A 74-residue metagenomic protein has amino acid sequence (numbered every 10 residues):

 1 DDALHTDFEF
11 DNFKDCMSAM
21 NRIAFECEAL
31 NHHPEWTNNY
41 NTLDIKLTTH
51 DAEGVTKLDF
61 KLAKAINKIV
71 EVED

Functional and structural regions predicted by a protein language model:
D1, N38-T42: Short Gly/Ser/Thr- and Asp/Glu-enriched loop/turn motifs at secondary-structure junctions
A3-D11: Short, well-ordered beta-strand elements within core beta-sheets of diverse protein domains
N12-F13, A52: Helix N-cap motif at beta-to-alpha junctions
A19-A24, F60-A63: Short amphipathic alpha-helices in soluble, non-transmembrane regions that often serve as interface/regulatory elements
C27-N39, I66-D74: A short N-terminal helical cap/helix-turn-helix that marks the beginning of AMP-binding/adenylate-forming
I45-V72: C-terminal structural segments of small proteins and small subunits
